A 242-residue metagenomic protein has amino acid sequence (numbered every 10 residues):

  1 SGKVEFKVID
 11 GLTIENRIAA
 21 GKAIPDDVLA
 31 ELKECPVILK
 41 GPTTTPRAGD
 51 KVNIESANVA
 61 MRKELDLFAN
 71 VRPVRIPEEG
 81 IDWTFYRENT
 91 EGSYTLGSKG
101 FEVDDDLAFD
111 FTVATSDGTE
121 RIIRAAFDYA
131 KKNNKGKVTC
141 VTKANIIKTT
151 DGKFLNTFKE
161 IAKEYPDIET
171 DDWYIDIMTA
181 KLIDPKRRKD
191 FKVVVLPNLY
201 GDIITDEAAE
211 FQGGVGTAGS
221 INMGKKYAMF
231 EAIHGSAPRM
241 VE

Functional and structural regions predicted by a protein language model:
S1, D104-I177, D190: Glycine-rich phosphate/diphosphate-binding loop of Rossmann-like nucleotide-binding domains
G2-P25, A180-L182: N-terminal beta-loop-helix "entrance" segment that forms/cooperates in small-molecule cofactor or anionic ligand
G2-V4, K33-C35, L67, E79-W83 (+5 more regions): Short coil/turn connectors at secondary-structure junctions
T13-R17, K181-E242: Glycine-rich phosphate/nucleotide-binding loop
E15, P46, N145-T149, A180: Short, small-residue-enriched loops and turns at beta-alpha junctions that line or gate enzyme active sites
N16-D104, A108-F109, L199-G201: N-terminal glycine-rich phosphate/adenylate-binding segment common to multiple enzyme folds
D50-I54, T95-G100, T149-F154, L182-P185 (+1 more regions): Short acidic, glycine/serine/threonine-rich loops at helix termini
V59-R75, E164-Y174, T217-A232: Short, acidic/small-residue loops that bind anionic groups at enzyme active sites
